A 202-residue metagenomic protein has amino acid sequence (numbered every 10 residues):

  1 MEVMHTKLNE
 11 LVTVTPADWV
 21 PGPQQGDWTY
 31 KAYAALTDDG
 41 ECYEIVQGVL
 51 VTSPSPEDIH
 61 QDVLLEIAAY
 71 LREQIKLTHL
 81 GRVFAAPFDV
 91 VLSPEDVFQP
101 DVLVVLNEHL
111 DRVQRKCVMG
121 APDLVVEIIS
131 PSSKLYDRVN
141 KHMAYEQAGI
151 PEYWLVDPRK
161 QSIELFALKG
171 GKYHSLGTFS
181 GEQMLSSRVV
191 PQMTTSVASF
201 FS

Functional and structural regions predicted by a protein language model:
M1-S202: Gly/Pro/Ser/Thr-rich low-complexity, intrinsically disordered segments predominantly at protein N-termini
